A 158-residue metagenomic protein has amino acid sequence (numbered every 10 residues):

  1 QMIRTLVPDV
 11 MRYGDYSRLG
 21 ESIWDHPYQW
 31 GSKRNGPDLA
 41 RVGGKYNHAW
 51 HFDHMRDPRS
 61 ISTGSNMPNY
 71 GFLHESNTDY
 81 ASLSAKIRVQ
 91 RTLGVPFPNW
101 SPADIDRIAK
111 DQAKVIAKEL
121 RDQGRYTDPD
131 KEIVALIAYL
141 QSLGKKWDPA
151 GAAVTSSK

Functional and structural regions predicted by a protein language model:
Q1-K158: Periplasmic c-type cytochrome electron-transfer domains
